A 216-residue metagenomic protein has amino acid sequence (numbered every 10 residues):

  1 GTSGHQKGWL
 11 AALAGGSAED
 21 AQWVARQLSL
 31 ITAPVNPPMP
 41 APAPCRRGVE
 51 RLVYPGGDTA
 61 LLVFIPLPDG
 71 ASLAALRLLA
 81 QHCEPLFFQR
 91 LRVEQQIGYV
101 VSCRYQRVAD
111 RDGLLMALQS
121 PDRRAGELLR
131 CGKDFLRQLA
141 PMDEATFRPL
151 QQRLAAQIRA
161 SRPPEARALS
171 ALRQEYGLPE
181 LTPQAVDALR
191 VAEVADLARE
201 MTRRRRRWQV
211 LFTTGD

Functional and structural regions predicted by a protein language model:
G1-L28, P40-P42, L52, R148-D216: C-terminal regions of mature proteins
G8-G15, L76-R77, M116-R123, A140 (+1 more regions): Second-shell loop/turn segments in exported
W9, L61-P66, D112-Q119, G177-L181: Short, hydrophobic beta-strand segments
A11-A12, V63, R77, L91 (+4 more regions): Buried hydrophobic packing residues in well-ordered domains
A18-V24, G70-A75, R123-R130: Short, conserved charged micro-motifs
A33-F88: His/Glu-based metal-binding/catalytic segments typifying zinc-dependent metallopeptidases
M39, H82, Y105-R162: M16/insulysin-pitrilysin zinc metalloprotease superfamily fold
G48-F64, R92-L114, R123-R130: A glycine-rich, aromatic-flanked flexible loop/lid motif
